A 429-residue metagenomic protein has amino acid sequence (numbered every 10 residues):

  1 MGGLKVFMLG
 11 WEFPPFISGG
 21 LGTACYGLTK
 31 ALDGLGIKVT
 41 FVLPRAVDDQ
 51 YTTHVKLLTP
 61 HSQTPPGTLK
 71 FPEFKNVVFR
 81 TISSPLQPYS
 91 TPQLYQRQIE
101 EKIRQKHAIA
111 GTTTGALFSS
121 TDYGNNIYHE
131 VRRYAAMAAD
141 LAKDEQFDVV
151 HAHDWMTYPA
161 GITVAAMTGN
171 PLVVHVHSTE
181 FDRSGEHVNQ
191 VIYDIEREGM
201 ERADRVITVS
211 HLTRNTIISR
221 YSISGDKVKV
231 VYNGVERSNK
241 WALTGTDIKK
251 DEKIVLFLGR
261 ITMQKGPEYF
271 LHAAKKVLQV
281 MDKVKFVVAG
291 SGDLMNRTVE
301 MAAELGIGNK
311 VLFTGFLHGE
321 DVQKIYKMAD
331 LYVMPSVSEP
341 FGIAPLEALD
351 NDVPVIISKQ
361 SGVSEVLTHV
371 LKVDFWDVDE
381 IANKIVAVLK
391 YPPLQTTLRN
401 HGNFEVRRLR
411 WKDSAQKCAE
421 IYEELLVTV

Functional and structural regions predicted by a protein language model:
G2-L4, A31, T40-A142: A conserved catalytic-core segment of Leloir-type glycosyltransferases
I207, K249-A274, R399: Conserved donor-binding/catalytic core segment of Leloir-type glycosyltransferases
L212, G234: Carbohydrate-associated surface elements
R297-L317: Nucleotide-activated donor-binding/catalytic signature segment of Leloir-type glycosyltransferases, i.e., the conserved
F316-L317, K324-A329: Short alpha-helical donor nucleotide-sugar binding micro-motif in glycosyltransferases
V337: Aromatic "clamp/platform" in nucleotide-sugar-dependent glycosyltransferases that forms part of the donor/acceptor
P354-I357: Short hydrophobic beta-strand element within catalytic cores of glycosyltransferases and related nucleotide-activated
V370-D379, A387-P392: Conserved acidic donor-binding segment of nucleotide-sugar-dependent glycosyltransferases
